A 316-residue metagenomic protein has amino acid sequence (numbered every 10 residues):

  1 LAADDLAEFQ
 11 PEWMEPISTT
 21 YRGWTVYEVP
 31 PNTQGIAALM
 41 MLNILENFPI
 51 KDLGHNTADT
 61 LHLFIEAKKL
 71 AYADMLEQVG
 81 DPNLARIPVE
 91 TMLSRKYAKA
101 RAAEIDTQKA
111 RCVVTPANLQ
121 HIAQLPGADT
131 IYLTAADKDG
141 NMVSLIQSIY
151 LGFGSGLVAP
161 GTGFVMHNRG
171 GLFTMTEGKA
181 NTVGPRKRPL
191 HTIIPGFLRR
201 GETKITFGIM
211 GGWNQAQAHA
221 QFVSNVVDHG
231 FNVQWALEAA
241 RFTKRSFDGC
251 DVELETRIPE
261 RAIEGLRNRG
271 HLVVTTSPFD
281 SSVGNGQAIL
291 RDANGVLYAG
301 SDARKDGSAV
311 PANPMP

Functional and structural regions predicted by a protein language model:
L1-N32, A102-V113, A117, I122-L125 (+1 more regions): Accessory "access/gating" subregions that flank catalytic or transport cores
A2, N141-I205, H229, V233: Active-site rim segments in enzyme catalytic domains, especially the processed small/beta chain of N-terminal
W13, G127-T130, H191-I193: Short, small/polar residue-rich loop motifs at catalytic or cofactor-binding pockets
Y27-G35, I131-T134, I146-L157, I209-A216: Glycine-rich phosphate/pyrophosphate-binding beta-alpha loops
N47-I149, G161-T162, R169, L272 (+1 more regions): Internal maturation/activation junctions in enzymes
D139, K187, H219, D228-S281: Extended C-terminal subregions enriched in glycine
I209-F231: Alpha-helical support elements that line or immediately flank enzyme active sites and cofactor-binding pockets
